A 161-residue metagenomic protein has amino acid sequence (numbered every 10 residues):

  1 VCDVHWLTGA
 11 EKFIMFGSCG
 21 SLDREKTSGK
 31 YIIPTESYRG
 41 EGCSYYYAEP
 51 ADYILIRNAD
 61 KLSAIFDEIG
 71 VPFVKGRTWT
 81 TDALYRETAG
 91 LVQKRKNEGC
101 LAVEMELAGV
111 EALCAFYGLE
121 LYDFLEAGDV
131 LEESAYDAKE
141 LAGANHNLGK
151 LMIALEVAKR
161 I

Functional and structural regions predicted by a protein language model:
V1-I56, D60, F116: Metabolite-binding pocket within alpha/beta catalytic cores that recognizes anionic/polar moieties
E11, L101, E120: Short acidic/polar active-site loop segments enriched in Thr and Asp
D52-N97: Active-site rim beta-loop-alpha module in soluble metabolic enzymes
L55-L62, T88, V103, L107 (+1 more regions): Generic structural signal for well-ordered, non-membrane alpha-helical segments in soluble metabolic enzymes
K61-I69, L113, I153-I161: Generic non-transmembrane alpha-helical segments
A108-G143: Zn-dependent metallopeptidase/amidohydrolase metal-coordination segment
L131-I161: His/Asp/Glu-rich mid-to-C-terminal helical/loop segments that flank catalytic regions of hydrolases
